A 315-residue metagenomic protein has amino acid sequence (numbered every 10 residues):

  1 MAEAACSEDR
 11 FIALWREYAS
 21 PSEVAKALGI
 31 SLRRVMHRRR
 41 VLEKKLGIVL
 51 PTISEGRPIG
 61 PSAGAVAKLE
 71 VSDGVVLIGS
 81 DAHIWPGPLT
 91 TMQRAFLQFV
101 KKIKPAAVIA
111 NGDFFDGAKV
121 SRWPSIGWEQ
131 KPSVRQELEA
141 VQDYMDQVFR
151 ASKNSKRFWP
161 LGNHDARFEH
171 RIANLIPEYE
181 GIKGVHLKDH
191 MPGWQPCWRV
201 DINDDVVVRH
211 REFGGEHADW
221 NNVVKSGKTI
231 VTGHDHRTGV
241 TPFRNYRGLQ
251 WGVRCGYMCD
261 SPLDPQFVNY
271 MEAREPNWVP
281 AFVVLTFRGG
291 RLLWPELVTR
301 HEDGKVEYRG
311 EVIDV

Functional and structural regions predicted by a protein language model:
A2-A19: Short, amphipathic alpha-helical "recognition" segments used to contact nucleic acids or chromatin
S22-V41: Short, basic interhelical loop/turn and adjoining N-cap of the next helix at nucleic-acid- or acidic-partner-contacting
V41-E43, H234: DNA major-groove recognition helices of helix-turn-helix
K44-A63: Short Lys/Arg-enriched helix C-cap and helix-to-coil transition segments that create basic nucleic-acid-contact patches
P58-T90: Mobile, glycine- and charge-enriched loop segments and immediately flanking short secondary-structure elements within
G79, I84-H190: Core catalytic region of metal-dependent phosphoesterases/phosphodiesterases, especially metallo-beta-lactamase-like
L187-N203: Short acidic low-complexity segments
D205-G304, E311: Conserved beta-sheet core of the metallophosphoesterase superfamily
